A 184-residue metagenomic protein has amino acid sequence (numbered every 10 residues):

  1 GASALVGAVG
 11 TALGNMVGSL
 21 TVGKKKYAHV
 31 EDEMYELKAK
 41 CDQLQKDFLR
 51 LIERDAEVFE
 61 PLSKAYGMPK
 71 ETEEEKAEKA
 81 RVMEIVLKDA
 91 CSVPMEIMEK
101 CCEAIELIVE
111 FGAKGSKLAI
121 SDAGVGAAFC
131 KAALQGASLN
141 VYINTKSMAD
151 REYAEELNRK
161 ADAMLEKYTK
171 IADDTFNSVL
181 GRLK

Functional and structural regions predicted by a protein language model:
G1-N15, L118-A137: Conserved phosphate/anionic-ligand binding catalytic regions in large, soluble enzymes, centered on
A2, K26-L37, C41, K76-M83 (+2 more regions): Disorder-to-helix initiation segments
V6-G10, K38, D42-Q45, I52 (+8 more regions): Generic structural concept
L20, K24-A28, G112-I120, N144-E156: Inter-helical turn/loop segments and adjacent helix faces that build the functional surface of alpha-helical bundle
V22-G67, M164, I171-D173: A structural-propensity feature for long, helix-poor, extended segments
D55-A128, A132, N144: Amphipathic alpha-helical interface segments
A137-T145, E155-K184: C-terminal auxiliary extensions adjacent to catalytic cores
